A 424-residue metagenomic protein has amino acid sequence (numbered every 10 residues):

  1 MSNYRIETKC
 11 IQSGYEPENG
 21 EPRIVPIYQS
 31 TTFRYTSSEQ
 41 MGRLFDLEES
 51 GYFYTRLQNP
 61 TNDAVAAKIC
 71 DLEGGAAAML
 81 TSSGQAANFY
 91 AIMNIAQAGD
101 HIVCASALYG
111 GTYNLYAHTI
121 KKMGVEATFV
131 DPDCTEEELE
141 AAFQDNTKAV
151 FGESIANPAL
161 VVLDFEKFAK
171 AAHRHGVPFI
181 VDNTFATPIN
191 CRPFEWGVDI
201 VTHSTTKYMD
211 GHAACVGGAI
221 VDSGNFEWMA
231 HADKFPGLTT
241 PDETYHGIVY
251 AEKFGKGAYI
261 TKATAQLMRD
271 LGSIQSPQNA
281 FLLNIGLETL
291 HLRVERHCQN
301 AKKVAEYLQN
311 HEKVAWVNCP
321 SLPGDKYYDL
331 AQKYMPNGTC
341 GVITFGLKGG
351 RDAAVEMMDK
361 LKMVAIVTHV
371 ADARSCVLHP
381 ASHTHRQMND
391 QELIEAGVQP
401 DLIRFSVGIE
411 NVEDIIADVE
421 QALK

Functional and structural regions predicted by a protein language model:
M1-N59, A67: N-terminal "arm"/small-domain region of PLP-dependent enzymes with the aminotransferase-like
E7-E16, A78-N310: Conserved PLP-enzyme active-site core in the AAT-like
T32, S223-F226, L347-G350: Short loop segments at secondary-structure junctions
S37-F89, G111-T119: Conserved N-terminal alpha-helix of the aminotransferase class I/II PLP-enzyme fold
G74, N146, K313-W316, M363 (+1 more regions): Glycine-centered tight turns that cap/initiate beta-strands
A117-H118, E126-A127, A141, D145-K148 (+3 more regions): PLP-dependent enzyme catalytic core of the Aspartate aminotransferase-like
V221, T344-G346, S406-G408: Short hydrophobic/aromatic beta-strand micro-patches that form the beta-sheet surface supporting nucleotide- or nucleic
L271-I274, Q278-A280, I285, T289 (+3 more regions): Conserved small-domain helix->loop->beta segment predominantly found in fold-type I
